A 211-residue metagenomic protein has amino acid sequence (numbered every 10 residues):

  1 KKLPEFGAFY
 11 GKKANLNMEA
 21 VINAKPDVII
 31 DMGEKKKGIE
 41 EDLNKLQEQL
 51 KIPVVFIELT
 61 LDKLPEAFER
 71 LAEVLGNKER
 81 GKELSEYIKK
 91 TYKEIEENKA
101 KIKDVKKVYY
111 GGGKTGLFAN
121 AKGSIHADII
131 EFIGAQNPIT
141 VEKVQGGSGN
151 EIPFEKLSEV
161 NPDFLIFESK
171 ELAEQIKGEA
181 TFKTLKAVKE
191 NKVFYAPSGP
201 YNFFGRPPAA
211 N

Functional and structural regions predicted by a protein language model:
K1-A24, V28-K35, P138: A short, structured surface patch at a secondary-structure boundary
L16-K25, N150-N161: Short helices/loops that flank or line small-molecule/ion binding pockets
A24-I29, A135, V160-I166: Alpha-to-beta junction loops
K35-E48, I166-K183: A ligand-binding cleft/hinge motif common to bilobed small-molecule-binding domains
E41-F118, I139-T140, G199-N211: Extracytoplasmic substrate-binding proteins
Q49-L50, I133-G134, V188-K189: Short, structured coil segments at secondary-structure junctions
A119-S148: Alpha-helical, coiled-coil/dimerization segments enriched in small aliphatic residues
